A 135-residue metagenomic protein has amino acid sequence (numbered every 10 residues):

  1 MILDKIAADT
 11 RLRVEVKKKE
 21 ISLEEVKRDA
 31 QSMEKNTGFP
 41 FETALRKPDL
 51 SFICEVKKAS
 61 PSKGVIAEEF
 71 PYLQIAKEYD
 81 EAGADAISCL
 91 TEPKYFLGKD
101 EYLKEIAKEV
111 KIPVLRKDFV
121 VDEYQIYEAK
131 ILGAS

Functional and structural regions predicted by a protein language model:
L3-A67: An N-cap/entry alpha-helix motif that binds or orients negatively charged groups
E24-M33, S60-I66, D85-I106: Glycine-rich, proline-tolerant flexible connector loops at the mouths of alpha/beta enzymes
K35-I53, L97-V121: Alpha-helix-loop-beta-strand connector modules within alpha/beta enzyme cores
E55-A59, I66-F70, P93-L97, R116-I126: Glycine-rich beta-to-alpha transition loops that act as phosphate-gripper elements at the mouths of alpha/beta enzyme
I66-L90, E109, E123-S135: Alpha/beta enzyme core
